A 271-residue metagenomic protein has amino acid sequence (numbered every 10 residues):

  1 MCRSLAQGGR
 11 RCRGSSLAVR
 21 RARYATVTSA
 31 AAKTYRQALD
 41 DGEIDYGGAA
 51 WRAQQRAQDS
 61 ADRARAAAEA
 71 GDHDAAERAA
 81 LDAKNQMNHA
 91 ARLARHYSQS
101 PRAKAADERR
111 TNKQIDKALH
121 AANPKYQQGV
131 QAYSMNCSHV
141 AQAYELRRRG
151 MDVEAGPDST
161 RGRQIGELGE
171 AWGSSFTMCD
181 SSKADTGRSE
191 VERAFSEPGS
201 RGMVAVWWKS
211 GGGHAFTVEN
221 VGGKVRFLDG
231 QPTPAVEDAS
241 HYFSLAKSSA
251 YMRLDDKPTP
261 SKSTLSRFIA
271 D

Functional and structural regions predicted by a protein language model:
M1-R3, C12-S15: Hydrophobic, membrane-inserting alpha-helical segments
A30, Y35-E43, G47-W51, A70-P198 (+2 more regions): Glycine-rich short-loop/terminal segments
S189-R193, G199-D271: Active-site or metal-binding loop neighborhoods of secreted/extracellular toxin and effector enzymes
